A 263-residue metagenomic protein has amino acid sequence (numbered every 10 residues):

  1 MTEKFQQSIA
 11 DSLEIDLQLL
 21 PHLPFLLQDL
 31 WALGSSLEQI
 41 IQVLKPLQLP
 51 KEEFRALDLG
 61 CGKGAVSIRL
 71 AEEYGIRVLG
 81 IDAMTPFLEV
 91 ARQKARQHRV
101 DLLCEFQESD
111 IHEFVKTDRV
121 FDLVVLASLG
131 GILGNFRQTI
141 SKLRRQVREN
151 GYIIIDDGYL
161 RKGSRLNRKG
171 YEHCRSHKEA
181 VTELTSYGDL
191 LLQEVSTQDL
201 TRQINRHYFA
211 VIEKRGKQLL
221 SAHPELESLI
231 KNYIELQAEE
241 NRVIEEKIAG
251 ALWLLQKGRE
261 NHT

Functional and structural regions predicted by a protein language model:
T2-P50: Conserved class I S-adenosyl-L-methionine
L57, K63-E113: Class I SAM-dependent methyltransferase SAM/SAH-binding core
V115-V124: A short acidic, Gly/Pro-enriched loop at the edge of an enzyme's catalytic core that lines a small-molecule cofactor
L123-N135: A short SAM/SAH-binding and catalytic strip from SAM-dependent methyltransferases
R137-Y152: A short glycine-rich, Lys/Arg-flanked "PGG" loop and its adjoining helix->strand segment in the class I
I154-E179: Conserved class I S-adenosyl-L-methionine
V181-T197: A SAM-dependent methyltransferase catalytic signature shared across enzymes that methylate proteins
S196-T263: Conserved Class I S-adenosyl-L-methionine
